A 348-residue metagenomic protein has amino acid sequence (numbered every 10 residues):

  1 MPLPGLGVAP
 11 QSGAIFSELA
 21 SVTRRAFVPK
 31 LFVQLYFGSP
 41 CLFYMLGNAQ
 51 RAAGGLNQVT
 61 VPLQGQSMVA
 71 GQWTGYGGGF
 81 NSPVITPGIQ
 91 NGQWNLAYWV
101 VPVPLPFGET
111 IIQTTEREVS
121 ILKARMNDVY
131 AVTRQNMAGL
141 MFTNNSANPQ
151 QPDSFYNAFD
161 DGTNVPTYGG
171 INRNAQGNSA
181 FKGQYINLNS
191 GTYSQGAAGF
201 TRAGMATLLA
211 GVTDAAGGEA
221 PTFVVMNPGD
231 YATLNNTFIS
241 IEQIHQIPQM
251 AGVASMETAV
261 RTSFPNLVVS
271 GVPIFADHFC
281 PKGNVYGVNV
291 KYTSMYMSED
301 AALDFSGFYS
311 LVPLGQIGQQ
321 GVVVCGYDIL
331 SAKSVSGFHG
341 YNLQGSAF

Functional and structural regions predicted by a protein language model:
P2-P273, H278-F348: Flexible, glycine/threonine- and acidic-rich loop/arm segments that mediate assembly and lattice contacts in viral
